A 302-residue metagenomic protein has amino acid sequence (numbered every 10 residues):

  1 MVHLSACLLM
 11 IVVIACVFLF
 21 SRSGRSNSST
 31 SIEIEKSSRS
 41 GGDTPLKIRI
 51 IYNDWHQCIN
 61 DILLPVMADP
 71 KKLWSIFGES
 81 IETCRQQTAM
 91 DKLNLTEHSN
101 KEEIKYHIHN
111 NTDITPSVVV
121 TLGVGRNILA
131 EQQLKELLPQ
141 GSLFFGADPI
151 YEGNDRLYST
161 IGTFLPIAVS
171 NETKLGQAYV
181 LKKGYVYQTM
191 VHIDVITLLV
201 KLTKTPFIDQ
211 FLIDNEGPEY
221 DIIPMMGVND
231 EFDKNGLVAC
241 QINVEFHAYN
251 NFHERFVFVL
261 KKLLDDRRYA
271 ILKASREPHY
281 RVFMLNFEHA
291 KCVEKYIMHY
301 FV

Functional and structural regions predicted by a protein language model:
V2-V302: Phosphate/nucleotide-binding beta-alpha loop and adjacent structural elements of enzyme active sites
